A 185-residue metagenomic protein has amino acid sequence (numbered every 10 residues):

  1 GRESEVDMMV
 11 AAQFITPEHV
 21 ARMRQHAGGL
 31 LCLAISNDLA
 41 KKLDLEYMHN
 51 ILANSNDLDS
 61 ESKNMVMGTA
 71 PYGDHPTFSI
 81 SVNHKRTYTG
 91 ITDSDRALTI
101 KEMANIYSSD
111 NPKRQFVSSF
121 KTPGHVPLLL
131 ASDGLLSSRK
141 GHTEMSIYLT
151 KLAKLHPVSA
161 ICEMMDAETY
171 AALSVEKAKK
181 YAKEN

Functional and structural regions predicted by a protein language model:
G1-N185: Catalytic domains of riboflavin
